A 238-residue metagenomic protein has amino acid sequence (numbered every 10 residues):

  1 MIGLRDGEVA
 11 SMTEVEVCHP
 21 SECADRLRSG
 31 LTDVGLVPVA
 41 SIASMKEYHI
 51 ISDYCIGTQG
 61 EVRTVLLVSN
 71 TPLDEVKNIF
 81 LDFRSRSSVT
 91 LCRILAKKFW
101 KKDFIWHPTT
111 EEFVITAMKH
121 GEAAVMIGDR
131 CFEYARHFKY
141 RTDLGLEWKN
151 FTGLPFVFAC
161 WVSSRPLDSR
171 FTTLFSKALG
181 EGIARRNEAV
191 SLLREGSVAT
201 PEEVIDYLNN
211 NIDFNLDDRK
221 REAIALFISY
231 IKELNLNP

Functional and structural regions predicted by a protein language model:
M1-T13: Short, polar/charged alpha-helical segment
I2-G3, T64-L73, F156-R170: A bilobed periplasmic-binding-protein/Venus flytrap-type ligand-binding module shared by bacterial periplasmic
E14-D25, D103-H120: Short helix-initiation/N-cap motifs at beta->coil->alpha
H19-S21, L31-A43, Y54, M126-C131: Beta->alpha turn/N-cap motifs
Y54-F113, W148-K149: A conserved helix-loop-strand patch within extracytoplasmic ligand-binding domains of the periplasmic binding
P108-L193: Pocket-lining segment of extracytoplasmic ligand-binding domains
L167-L234: Secondary-structure end/capping motifs
